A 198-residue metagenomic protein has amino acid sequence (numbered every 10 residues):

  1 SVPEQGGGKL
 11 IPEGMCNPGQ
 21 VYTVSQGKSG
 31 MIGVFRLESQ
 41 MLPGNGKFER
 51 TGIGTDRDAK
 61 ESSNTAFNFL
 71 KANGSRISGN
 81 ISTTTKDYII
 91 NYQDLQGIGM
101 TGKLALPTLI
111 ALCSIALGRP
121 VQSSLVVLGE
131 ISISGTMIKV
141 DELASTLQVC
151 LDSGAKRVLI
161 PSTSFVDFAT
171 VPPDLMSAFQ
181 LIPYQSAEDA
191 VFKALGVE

Functional and structural regions predicted by a protein language model:
S1-Q5: Amphipathic alpha-helical
G6-Y22, Q26-E198: Peripheral, non-AAA+ core regions of ATP-driven protein-machinery
